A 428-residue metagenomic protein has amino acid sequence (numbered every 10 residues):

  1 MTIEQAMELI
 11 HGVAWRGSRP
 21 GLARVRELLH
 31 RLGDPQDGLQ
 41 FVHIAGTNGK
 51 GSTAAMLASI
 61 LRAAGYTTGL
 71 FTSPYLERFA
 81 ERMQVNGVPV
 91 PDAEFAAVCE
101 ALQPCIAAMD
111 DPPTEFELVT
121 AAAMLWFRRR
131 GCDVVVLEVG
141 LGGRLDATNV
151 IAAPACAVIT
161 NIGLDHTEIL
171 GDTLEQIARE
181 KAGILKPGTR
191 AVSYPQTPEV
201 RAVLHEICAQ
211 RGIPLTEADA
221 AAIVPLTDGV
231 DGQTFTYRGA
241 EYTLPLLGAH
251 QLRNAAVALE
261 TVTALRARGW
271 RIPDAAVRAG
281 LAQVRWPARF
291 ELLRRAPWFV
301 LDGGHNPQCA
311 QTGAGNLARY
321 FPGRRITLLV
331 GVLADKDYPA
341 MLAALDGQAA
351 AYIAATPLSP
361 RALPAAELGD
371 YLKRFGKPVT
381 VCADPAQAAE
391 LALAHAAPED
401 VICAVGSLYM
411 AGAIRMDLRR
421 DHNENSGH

Functional and structural regions predicted by a protein language model:
M1-N48, S52-T67, L76-R78, R190-S193 (+2 more regions): N-terminal leader/targeting and accessory segments in enzymes
S18, L22, R26-D37, A63-A152 (+2 more regions): ATP-dependent carboxylate-amine ligase catalytic core
G38, V134-L137, L145-V158, I162-G163 (+2 more regions): Nucleotide phosphate-binding/pyrophosphate-handling subdomain across enzymes that bind or process nucleotide phosphates
P74, Y194-P195, I207-G229, P245-A249 (+6 more regions): Beta-strand->loop->alpha-helix junctions that form or flank phosphate-binding loops in nucleotide-handling enzymes
D110-D111, L118, G131-E138, P154-E241 (+2 more regions): Acidic, Mg2+-coordinating active-site environments of NTP-dependent enzymes
G131-D133, G323, A397-E399: Short, high-confidence coil segments that cap the C-terminus of an alpha-helix and link into the following beta-strand
Y194-T216, V230-G232, W298-L301, P307 (+1 more regions): C-terminal helical cap/extension that packs against the catalytic core of soluble nucleotide-cofactor enzymes
S407: Active-site-proximal loop/hinge segments that shape catalytic or ion-binding/gating pockets
